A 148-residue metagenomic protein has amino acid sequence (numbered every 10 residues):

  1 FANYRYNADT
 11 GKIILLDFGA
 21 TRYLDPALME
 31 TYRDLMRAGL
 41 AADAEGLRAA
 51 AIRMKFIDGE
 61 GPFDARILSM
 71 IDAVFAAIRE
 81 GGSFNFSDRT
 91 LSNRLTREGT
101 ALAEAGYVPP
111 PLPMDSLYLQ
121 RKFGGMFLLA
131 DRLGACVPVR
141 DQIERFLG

Functional and structural regions predicted by a protein language model:
A2, N7-G148: Helix-rich C-lobe and terminal helical cap/extension of kinase-like folds
